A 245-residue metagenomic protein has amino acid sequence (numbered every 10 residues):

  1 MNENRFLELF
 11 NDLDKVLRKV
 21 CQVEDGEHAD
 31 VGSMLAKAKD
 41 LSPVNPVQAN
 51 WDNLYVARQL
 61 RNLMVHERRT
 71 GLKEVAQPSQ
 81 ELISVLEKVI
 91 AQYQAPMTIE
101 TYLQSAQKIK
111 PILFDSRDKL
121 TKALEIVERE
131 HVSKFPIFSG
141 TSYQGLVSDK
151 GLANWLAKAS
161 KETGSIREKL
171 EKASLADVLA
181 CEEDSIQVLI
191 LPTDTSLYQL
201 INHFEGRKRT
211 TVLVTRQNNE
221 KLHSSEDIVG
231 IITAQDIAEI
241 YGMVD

Functional and structural regions predicted by a protein language model:
N2-E27: Hydrophobic alpha-helical packing segments in soluble, helical-rich domains
C21-A49: Short, charged amphipathic alpha-helical segments flanked by flexible coils
L41-M97: Charge-enriched, short contiguous segments at helix-coil
Q59-Q77, E81, E128-E168: Acidic (E/D-rich), amphipathic helical modules within compact regulatory domains
V89-K110, S148-T210, S224-S225, I231-D245: Tandem CBS (Bateman) regulatory domains
A95-S133: Surface-exposed beta-loop interaction hotspot
V127, T141, F204, E226: Terminal peptide-recognition signature
F138, T215-H223: Core beta-strand residues in small-molecule sensory/regulatory alpha/beta domains
